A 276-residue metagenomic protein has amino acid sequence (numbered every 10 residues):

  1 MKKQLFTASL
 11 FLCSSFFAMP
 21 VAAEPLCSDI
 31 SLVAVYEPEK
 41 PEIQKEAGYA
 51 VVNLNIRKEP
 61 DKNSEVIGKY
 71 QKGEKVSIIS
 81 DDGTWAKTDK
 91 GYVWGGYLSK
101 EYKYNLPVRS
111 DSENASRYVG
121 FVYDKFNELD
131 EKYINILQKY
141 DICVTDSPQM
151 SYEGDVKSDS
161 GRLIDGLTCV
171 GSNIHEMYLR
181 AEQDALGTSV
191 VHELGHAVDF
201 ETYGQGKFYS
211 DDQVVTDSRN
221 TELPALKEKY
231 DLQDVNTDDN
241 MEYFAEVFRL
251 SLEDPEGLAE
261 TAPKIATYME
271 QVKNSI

Functional and structural regions predicted by a protein language model:
M1-Q4: Positively charged n-region of N-terminal signal peptides that target proteins for export
A8-F16: Bacterial N-terminal signal peptides
F17-V33: Sec-dependent signal peptide cleavage junction
D29-V35, V66-S99: SH3/SH3-like beta-barrel superfamily modules
N53, K100-N114: Acidic/histidine-rich, surface-exposed loop or edge segments in extracytoplasmic proteins
P60-E65: Short alpha-helix capping/helix-loop boundary micro-motifs
N114-D141: Zn2+-dependent metallopeptidase catalytic core
I136-I276: Active-site-flanking segments in enzyme catalytic domains
